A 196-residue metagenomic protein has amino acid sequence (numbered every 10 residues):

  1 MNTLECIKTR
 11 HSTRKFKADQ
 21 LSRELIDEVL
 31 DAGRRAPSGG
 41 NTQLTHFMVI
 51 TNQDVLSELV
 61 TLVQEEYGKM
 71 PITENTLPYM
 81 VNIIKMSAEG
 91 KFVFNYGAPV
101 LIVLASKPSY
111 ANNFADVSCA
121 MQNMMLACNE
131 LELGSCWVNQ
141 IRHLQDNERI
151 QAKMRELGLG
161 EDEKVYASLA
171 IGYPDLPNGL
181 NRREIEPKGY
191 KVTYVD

Functional and structural regions predicted by a protein language model:
M1-Q20, L25-E28, A32: N-terminal targeting/leader regions
C6-T13, A88-E89, L159-D196: C-terminal helix-cap and adjacent tail motif
F16, Y110-F114, N178: A generic structural signal for short coil/turn motifs at secondary-structure boundaries
D31-R35, M86-E89, K153-E156, N178: Glycine-rich, charged/polar anion/phosphate-binding loops that engage phosphate groups from diverse ligands
G33, I102, K107-K153: Small-aliphatic-rich amphipathic alpha-helix that forms the alpha element of a beta-alpha
P37-G40: Glycine-rich phosphate/pyrophosphate-binding beta-alpha loops
Q43, M48-D116: Glycine/small-residue-rich phosphate/adenosyl-binding loop
G97-V100, L133, E161-V165: Short coil/turn connectors at secondary-structure junctions
